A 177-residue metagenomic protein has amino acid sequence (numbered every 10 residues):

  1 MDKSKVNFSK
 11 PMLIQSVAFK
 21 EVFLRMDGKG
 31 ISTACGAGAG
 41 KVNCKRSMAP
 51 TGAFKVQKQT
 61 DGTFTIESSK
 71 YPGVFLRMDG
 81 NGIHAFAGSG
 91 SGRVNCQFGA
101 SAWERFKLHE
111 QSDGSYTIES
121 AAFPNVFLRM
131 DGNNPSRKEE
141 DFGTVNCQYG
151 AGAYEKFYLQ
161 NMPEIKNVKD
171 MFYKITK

Functional and structural regions predicted by a protein language model:
M1-K177: Lectin-like carbohydrate-binding module/patch detector with strong preference for beta-trefoil
